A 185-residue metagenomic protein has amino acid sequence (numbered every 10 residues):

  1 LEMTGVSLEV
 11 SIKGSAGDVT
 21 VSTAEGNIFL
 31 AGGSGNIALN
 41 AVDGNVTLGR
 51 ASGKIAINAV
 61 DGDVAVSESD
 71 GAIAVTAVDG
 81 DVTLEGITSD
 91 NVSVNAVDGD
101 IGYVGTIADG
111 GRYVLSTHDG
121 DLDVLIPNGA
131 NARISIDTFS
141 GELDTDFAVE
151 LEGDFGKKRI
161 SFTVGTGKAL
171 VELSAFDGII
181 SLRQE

Functional and structural regions predicted by a protein language model:
L1-E185: Intrinsically disordered, low-complexity terminal regions
